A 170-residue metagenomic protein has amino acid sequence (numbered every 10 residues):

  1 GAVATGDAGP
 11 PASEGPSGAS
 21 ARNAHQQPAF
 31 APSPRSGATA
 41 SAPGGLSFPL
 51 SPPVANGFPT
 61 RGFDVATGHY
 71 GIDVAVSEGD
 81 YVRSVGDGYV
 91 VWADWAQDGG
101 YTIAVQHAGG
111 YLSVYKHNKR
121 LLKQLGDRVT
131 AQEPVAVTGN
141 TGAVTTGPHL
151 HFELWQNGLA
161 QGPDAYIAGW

Functional and structural regions predicted by a protein language model:
A4-G100: Surface-exposed, glycine-biased beta-strand/turn segments
G57, D80, S113, L121 (+1 more regions): Glycine-centered loop/turn positions within well-structured domains that cap or flank conserved ligand/cofactor-binding
R61, V76, W92, H117-R120 (+1 more regions): A residue-level detector for short acidic-glycine micro-motifs
D64-V65, S77-G79, D87, W95-A96 (+4 more regions): Solvent-exposed coil/turn segments that connect beta secondary-structure elements in extracytoplasmic/periplasmic
I72-A75, T102-H107, H151-E153: Short, acidic/hydrophobic/Gly-rich beta-strand patch recurrent on exposed beta strands that often constitutes part
Y81-V90, K123-T138: Short, well-structured beta-strand-loop connectors
V85-L122, P148: Zn2+-dependent peptidoglycan hydrolase active-site motif and core
Q106, D127-W170: Conserved, short, structured surface segments that act as functional micro-motifs
